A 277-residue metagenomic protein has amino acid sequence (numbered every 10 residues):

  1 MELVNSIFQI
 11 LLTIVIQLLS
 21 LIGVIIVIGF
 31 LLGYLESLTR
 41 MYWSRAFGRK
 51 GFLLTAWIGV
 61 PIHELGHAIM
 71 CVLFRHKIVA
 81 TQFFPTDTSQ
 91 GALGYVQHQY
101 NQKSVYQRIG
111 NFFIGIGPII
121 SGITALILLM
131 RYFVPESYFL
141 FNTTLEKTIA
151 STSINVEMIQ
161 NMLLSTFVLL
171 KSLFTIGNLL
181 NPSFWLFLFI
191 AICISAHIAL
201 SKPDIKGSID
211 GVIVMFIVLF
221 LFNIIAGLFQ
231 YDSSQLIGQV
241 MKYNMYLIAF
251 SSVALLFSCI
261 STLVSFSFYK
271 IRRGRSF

Functional and structural regions predicted by a protein language model:
E2-S6, I10-R40, Q90-Q235, K242-S258 (+2 more regions): Metalloprotease/metallohydrolase-associated module, dominated by Zn2+-dependent proteases
T39-Q102: Small-residue-rich helix-interface/hinge motifs
R275-F277: Terminal, Lys/Arg-rich, intrinsically disordered segments and adjacent short helical elements of membrane-protein
